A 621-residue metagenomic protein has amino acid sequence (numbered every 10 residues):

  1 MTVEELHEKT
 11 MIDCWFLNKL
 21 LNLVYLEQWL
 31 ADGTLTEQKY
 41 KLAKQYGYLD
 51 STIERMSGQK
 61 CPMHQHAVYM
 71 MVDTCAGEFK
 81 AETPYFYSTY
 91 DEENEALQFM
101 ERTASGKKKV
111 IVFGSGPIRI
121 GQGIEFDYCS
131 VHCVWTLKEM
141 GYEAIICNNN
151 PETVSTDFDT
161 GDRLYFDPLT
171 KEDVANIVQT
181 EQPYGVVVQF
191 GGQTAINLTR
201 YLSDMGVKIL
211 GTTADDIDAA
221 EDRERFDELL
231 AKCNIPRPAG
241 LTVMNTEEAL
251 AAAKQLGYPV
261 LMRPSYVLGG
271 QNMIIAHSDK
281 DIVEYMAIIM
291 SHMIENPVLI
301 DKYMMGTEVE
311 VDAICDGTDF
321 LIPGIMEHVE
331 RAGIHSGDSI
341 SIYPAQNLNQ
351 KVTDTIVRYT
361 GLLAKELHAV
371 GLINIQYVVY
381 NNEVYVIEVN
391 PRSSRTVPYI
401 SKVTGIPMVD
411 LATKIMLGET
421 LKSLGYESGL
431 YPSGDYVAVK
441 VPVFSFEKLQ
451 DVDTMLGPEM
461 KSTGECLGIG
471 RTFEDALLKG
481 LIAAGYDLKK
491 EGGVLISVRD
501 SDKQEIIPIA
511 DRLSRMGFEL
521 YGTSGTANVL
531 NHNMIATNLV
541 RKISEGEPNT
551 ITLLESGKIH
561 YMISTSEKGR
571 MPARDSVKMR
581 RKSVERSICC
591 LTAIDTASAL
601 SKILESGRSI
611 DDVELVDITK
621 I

Functional and structural regions predicted by a protein language model:
M1-W29, G33-K39, A43-G47, R102-K108 (+8 more regions): ATP-dependent carboxylate activation and anion-phosphoryl transfer catalytic cores that bind Mg-ATP to form
T2-M11, W29-E78, V494-Q504, L513: Cofactor-pocket helix-loop regions in the catalytic cores of large enzyme subunits
V72-I235, M244-A251, I469-K620: ATP-binding N-terminal substructure of ATP-dependent carboxylate-amine bond-forming enzymes
E221-E224, V267-Q271: Conserved A3 ("GATE") glycine/threonine-rich loop of ANL adenylate-forming enzymes
R225-M244, N272-H277, Y343-K351: Conserved thiamine diphosphate
